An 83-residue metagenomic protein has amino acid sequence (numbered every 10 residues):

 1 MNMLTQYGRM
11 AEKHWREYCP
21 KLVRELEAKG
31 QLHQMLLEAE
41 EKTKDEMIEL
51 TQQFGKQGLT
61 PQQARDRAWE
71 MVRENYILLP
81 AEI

Functional and structural regions predicted by a protein language model:
N2-I83: Extended, charged helical/alpha-beta scaffold domains that provide interaction surfaces
